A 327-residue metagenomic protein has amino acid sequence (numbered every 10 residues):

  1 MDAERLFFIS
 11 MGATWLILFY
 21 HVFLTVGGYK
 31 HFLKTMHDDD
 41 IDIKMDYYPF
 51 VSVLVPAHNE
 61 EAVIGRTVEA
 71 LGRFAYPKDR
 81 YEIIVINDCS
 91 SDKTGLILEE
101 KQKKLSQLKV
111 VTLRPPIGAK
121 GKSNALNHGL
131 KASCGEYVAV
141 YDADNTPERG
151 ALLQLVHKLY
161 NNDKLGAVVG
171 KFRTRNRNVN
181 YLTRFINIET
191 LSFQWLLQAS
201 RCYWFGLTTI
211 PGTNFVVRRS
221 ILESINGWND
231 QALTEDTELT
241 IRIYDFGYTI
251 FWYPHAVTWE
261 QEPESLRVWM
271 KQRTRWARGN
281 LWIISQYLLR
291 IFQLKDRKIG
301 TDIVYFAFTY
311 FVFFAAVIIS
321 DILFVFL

Functional and structural regions predicted by a protein language model:
M1-F7, M11, Y29-K44, W204-F205 (+1 more regions): Basic/Trp-rich segment in TM-proximal cytosolic loops or flexible interdomain/linker regions
L24-R80: N-terminal signal-anchor transmembrane helix
G28, L105-E136, R149-L233, M270 (+1 more regions): Long helical/loop segments within the catalytic core of UDP-sugar-dependent glycosyltransferases, especially the large
P49-S52, E82, E223, E238: Cell-envelope/extracellular polymer assembly enzymes that use nucleotide-activated donors
G65, D92-E100, G150: Acidic helix N-cap motif at the loop->helix transition within catalytic regions of sugar-transfer enzymes
K78, N87-L96, P115-I117, T146: A conserved acidic beta->alpha catalytic loop
Q231, T240-T258: Catalytic donor-sugar/metal-binding loop of nucleotide-sugar-dependent glycosyltransferases
